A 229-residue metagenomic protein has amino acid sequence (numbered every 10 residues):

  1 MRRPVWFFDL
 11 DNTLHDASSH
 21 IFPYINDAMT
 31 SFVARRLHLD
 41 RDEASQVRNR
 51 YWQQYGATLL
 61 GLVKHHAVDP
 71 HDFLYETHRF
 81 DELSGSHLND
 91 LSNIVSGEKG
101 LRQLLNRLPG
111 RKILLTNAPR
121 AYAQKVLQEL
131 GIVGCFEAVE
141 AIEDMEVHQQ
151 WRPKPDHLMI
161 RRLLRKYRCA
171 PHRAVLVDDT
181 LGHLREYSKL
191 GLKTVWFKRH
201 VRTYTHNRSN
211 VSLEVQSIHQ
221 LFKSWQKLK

Functional and structural regions predicted by a protein language model:
M1-R3, N106, P119-K229: Asp-based, Mg2+/Mn2+-dependent phosphohydrolase catalytic module
R2-F8, T13-K99, A121: N-terminal helical cap/lid subdomain that shapes the substrate entry/recognition surface in HAD-like hydrolases
N12, L114-N117, D178: Conserved residues at beta->alpha junctions
D16, L114-T116, W196: Hydrophobic residues in well-ordered beta-strands that form the structural core
L39, V68, G110, C169 (+1 more regions): Short glycine/serine/threonine/alanine-rich loop segments
L74-S92, G100-L130, F136-M145: Substrate-recognition element of Asp-dependent hydrolases with the DxDx(T/V) motif
